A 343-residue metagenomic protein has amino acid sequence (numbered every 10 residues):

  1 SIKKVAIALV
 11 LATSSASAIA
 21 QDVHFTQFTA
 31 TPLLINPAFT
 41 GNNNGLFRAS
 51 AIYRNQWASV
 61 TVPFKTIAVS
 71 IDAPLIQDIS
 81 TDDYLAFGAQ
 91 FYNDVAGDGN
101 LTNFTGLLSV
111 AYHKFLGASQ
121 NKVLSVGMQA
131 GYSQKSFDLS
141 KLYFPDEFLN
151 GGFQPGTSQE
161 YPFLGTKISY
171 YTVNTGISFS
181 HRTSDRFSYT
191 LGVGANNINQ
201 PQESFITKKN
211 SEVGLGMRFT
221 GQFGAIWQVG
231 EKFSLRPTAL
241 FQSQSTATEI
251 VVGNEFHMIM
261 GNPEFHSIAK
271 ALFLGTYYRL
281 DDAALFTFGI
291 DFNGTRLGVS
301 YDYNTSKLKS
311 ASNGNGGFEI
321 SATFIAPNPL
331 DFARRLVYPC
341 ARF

Functional and structural regions predicted by a protein language model:
S1-I2, L34: Generic N-terminal leader/processing signal
I2-K3, N196: Residue-level micro-sites within transmembrane alpha helices that shape and flank functional polar/acidic positions
K4, A16-A20: Sec/Tat signal peptide C-region and signal peptidase I cleavage site
A6-S14: Bacterial N-terminal signal peptides
S15-A16, K209: Hydrophobic alpha-helical membrane context
Q21-F343: Subset of outer-membrane beta-barrel
